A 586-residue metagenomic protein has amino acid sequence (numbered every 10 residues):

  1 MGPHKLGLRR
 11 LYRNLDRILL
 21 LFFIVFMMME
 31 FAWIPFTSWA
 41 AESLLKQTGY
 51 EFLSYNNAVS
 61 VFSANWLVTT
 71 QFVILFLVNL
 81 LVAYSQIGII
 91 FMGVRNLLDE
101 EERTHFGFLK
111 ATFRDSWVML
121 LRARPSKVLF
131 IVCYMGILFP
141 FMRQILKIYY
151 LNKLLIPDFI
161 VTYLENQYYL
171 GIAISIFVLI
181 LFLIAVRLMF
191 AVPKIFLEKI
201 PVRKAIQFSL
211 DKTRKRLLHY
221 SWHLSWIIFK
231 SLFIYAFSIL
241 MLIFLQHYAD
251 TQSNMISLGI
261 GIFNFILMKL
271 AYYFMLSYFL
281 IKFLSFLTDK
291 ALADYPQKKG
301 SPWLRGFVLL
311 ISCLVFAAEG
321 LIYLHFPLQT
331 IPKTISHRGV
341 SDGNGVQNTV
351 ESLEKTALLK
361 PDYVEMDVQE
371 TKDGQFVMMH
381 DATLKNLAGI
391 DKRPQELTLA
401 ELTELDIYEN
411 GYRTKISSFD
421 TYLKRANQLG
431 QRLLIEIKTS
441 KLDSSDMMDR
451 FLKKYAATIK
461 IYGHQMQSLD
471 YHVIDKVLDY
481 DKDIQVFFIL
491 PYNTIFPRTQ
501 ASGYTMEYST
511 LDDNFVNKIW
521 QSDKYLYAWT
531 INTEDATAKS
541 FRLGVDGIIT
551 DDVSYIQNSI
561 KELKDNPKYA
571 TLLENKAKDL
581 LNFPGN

Functional and structural regions predicted by a protein language model:
M1-T334: Hydrophobic alpha-helical membrane segments
K290-N586: Phosphate-group recognition and catalysis centered on beta-loop-alpha active-site segments
